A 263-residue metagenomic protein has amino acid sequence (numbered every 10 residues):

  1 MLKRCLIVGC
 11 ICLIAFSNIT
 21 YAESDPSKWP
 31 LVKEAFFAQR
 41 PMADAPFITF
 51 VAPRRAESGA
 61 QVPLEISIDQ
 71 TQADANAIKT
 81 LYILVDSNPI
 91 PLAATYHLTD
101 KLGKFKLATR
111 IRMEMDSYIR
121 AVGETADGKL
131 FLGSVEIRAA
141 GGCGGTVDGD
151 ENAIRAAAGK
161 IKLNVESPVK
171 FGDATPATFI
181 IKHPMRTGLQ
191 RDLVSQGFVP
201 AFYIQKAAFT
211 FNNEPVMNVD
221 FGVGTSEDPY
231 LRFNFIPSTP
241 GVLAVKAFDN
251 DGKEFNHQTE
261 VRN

Functional and structural regions predicted by a protein language model:
V8-S17: Bacterial N-terminal signal peptides
D25, A140-K162: Low-complexity, Pro/Ser/Thr- and charge-rich linker/hinge segments at domain boundaries
V32-Q61, N152-A174: N-terminal edge beta-strand
V51, P63-T71, P176-P184, D192-G197: Short edge beta-strand/loop segments characteristic of extracellular beta-sandwich folds
T99-A108, V223-R232: Aromatic sugar-binding surface patches on proteins that engage polysaccharides or sugar-phosphate polymers
E114-Y118, A174, S238-V242: Extracellular Ig-like/FN3 beta-sandwich strand-entry sites
T125-L132, F248-H257: Short acidic/polar inter-strand loop motif in beta-rich domains
E136-G142, E260-N263: Short beta-strand edge segments in extracellular beta-sheet folds
